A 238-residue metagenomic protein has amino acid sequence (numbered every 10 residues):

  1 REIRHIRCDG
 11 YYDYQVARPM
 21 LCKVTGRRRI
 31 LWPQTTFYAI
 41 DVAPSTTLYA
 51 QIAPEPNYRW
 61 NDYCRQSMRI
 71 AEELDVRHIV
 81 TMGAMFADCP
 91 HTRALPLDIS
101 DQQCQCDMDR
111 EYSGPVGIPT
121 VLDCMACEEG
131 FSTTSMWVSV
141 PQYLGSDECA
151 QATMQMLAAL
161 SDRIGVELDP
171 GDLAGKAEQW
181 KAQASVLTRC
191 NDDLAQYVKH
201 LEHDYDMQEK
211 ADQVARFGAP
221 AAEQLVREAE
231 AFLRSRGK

Functional and structural regions predicted by a protein language model:
R1-E55: N-terminal short beta-loop-beta anion/metal-coordinating cradle
E2-D9, H78-A84, D172-L173: A generic structural motif
R4, Y49-Q51, V80, S132-W137: Hydrophobic/aromatic beta-strand patches that form the interior of the parallel beta-sheet core in alpha/beta enzyme
A17-R29, G83, Q105-S113: Acidic/glycine-enriched edge-of-secondary-structure segments
T46, P54-Q102, L122: Internal, conserved structured core segments that host functional sites
A53-P56, S139-P141: Short strand-loop junctions, especially beta-strand C-caps/beta-turns that link beta-sheets to coils or alpha-helices
A87-E167: Catalytic cores of processing enzymes, dominated by hydrolases/peptidases, characterized by acidic/His-rich
L144-K238: A conserved C-terminal secondary-structure "cap"
